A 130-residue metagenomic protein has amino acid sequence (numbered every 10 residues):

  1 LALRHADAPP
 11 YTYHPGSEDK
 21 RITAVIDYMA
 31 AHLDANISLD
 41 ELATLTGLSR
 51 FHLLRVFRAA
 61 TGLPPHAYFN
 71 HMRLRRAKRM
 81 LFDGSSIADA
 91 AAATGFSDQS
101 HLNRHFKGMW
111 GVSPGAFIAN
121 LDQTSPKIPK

Functional and structural regions predicted by a protein language model:
L1-A30, D40-E41, H52: An amphipathic alpha-helical interaction segment
D27, A31, A35-D40, L48 (+2 more regions): Terminal helix-turn-helix DNA-binding modules in bacterial transcription factors
L53, F57, H101-L102, F106: Short hydrophobic/aromatic patch on the recognition helix
S113: Nucleic acid-binding interface residues in structured DNA/RNA-binding domains, emphasizing the DNA-engaging scaffolds
